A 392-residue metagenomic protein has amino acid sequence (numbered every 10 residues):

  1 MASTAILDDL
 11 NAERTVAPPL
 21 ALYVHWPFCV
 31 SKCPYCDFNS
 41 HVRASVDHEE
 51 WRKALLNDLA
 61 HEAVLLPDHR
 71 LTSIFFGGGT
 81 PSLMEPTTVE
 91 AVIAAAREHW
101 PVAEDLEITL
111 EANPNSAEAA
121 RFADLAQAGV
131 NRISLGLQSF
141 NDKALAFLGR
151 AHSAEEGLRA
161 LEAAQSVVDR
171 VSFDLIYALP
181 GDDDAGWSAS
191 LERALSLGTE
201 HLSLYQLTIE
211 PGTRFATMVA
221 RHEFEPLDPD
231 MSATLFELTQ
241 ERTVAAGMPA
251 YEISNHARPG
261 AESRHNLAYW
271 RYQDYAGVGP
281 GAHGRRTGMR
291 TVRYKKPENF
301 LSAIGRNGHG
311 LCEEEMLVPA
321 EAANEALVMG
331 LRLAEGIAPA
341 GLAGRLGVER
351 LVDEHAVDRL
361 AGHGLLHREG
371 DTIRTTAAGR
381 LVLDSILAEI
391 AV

Functional and structural regions predicted by a protein language model:
A5-A21, S40-L65, H69-V348: C-terminal scaffold of the Radical SAM
H25-S40: Local cysteine-cluster metal-coordination motifs and their immediate loop/turn environment, predominantly Fe-S cluster
G347-G362: Short amphipathic alpha-helical interaction segments
G362-D371: A short, conserved structural fragment
T372-T376: Minor-groove-contacting beta-hairpin "wing" of winged helix-turn-helix DNA-binding domains
A378-V392: Short, amphipathic alpha-helical interaction segments positioned at domain boundaries
